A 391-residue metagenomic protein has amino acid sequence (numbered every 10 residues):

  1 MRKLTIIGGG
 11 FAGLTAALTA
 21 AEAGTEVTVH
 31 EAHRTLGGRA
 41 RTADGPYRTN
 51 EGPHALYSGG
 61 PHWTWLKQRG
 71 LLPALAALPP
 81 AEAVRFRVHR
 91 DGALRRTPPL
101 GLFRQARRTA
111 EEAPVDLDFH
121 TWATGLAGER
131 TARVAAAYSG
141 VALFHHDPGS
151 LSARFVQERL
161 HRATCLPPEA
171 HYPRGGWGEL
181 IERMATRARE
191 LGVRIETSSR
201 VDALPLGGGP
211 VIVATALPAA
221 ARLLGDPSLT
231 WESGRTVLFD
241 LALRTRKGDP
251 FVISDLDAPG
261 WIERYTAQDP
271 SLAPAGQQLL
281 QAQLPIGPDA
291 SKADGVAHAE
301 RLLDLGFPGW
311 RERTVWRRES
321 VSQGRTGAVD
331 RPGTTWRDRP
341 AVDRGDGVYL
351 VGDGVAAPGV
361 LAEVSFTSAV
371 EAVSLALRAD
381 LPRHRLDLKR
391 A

Functional and structural regions predicted by a protein language model:
R2-V29, V373: N-terminal Rossmann-like FAD-binding beta1-loop-alpha1 element of flavoenzymes
A21-D44: Glycine-rich FAD pyrophosphate-binding loop
R41-G60, T109: Glycine-rich active-site loop/strand segments that organize a redox cofactor
W63-F86, G128-A136, S233: A short alpha-helix-loop-beta-strand transition element characteristic of N-terminal alpha/beta dinucleotide-binding
E82, V88-L94, P98-H161, L166-Y172: Rossmann-like flavin
E158-L204: Helical element adjacent to the flavin cofactor pocket in flavoenzyme catalytic cores
S199-K292, R339, L388-A391: Mid-domain catalytic core of redox enzymes that form a hydrophobic substrate pocket/lid adjacent to a catalytic redox
Y265, S271-A391: Conserved flavin/dinucleotide-binding core of flavoenzymes
